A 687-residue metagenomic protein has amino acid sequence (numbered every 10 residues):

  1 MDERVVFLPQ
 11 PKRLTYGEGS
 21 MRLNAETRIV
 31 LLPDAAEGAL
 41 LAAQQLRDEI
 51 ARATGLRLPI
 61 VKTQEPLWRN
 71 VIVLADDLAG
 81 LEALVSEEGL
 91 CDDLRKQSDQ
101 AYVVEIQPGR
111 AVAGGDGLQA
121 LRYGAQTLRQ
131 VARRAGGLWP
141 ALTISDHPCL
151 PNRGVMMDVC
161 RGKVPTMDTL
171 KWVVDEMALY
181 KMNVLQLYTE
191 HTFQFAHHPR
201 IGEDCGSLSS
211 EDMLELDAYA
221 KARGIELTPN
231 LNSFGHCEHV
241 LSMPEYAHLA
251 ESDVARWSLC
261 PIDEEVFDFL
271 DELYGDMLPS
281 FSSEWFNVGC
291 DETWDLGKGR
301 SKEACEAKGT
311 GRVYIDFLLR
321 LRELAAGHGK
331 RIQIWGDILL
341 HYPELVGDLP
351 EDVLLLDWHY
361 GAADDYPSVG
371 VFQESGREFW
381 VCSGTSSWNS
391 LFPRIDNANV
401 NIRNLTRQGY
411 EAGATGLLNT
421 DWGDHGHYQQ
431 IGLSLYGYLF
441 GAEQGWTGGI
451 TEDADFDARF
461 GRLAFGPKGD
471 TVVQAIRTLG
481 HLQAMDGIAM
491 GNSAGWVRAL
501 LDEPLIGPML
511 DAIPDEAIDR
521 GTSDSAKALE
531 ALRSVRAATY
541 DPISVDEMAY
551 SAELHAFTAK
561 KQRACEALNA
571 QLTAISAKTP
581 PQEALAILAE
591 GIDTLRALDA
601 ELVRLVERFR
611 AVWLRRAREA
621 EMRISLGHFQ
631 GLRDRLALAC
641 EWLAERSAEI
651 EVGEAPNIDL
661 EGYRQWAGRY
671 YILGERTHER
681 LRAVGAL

Functional and structural regions predicted by a protein language model:
M1-G17, R22-A25, L31-P33, A39-A43 (+7 more regions): Substrate-binding groove of N-acetylhexosamine-processing glycoside hydrolases
M1-R153, N404, G416, H427: Contiguous, structured surface segment used for ligand recognition
Q64-N70, F193-A196, R200-G202, P343-E344 (+1 more regions): Beta-rich nucleic-acid/ligand-interaction surfaces
L78-A79, L118-A120, G162, H191-Q194 (+6 more regions): Solvent-exposed loop/turn segments at secondary-structure junctions within structured extracellular/periplasmic domains
L94-V104, H198, D204-M213, I395-D396: Aromatic/His-enriched, Gly/Pro-containing loop or helix-boundary segments that lie immediately adjacent to catalytic
L142-C160, W380-N389: N-terminal small/glycine-rich loop or linker at the start of catalytic domains across soluble metabolic enzymes
L150-G336, G347-D348, L354-L356, D365 (+1 more regions): Substrate-binding cleft of carbohydrate-active enzyme catalytic domains
